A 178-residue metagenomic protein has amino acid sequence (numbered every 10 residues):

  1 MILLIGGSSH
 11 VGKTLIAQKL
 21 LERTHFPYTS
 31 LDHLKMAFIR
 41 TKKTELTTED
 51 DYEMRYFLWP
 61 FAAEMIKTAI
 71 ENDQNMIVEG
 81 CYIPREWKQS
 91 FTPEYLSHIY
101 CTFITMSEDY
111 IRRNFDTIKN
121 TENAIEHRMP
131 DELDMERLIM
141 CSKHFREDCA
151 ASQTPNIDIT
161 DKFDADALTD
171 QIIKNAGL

Functional and structural regions predicted by a protein language model:
M1-L3, D73: Pre-Walker A (Motif I) flank of P-loop NTPase domains
I5-G7: Hydrophobic anchor at the beta1->P-loop junction of P-loop NTPases
V11: ATP-binding Walker
T14: Walker A/P-loop
Q18, E22-F61: Conserved substrate/cofactor phosphate-moiety recognition/catalytic segment in nucleotide-dependent phosphotransferases
E53-H98, F103-M106: Glycine-rich phosphate-binding loop used to anchor ATP phosphates in small-molecule kinases, encompassing both
I99-H144: A glycine- and Lys/Arg-enriched "phosphate-lid" helix/loop adjacent to the NTP-binding pocket of small-molecule kinases
K143-L178: NTP-dependent small-molecule kinase module
